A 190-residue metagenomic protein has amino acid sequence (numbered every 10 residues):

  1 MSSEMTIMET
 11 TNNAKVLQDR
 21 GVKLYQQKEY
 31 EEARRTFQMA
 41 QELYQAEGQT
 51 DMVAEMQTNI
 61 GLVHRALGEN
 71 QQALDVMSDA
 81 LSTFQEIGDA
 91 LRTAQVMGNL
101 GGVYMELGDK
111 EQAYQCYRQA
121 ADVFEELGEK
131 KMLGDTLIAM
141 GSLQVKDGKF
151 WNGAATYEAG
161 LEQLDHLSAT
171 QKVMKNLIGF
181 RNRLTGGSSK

Functional and structural regions predicted by a protein language model:
S2-T6, Y157, L161-K190: Terminal, low-structured helical/coil segments at or just beyond the last alpha-helical repeat
S2-V16: TPR-adjacent "capping" and linker segments in tetratricopeptide-repeat scaffold/adaptor proteins
K15-K28, R35, E42, D51-A66 (+4 more regions): Conserved alpha-helical positions within TPR/SEL1-like repeat arrays
Y44, F84, F124, Q144 (+1 more regions): Eukaryotic all-alpha helical interaction scaffolds
Q115-R118, G134, I138, S142-A169: TPR/TPR-like (Sel1-like) alpha-helical repeat modules
